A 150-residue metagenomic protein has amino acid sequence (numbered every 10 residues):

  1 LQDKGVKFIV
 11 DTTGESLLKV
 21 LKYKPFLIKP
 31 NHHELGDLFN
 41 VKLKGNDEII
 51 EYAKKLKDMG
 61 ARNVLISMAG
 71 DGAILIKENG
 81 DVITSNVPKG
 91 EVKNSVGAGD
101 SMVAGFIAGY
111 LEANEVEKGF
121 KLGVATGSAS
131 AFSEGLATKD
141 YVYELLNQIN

Functional and structural regions predicted by a protein language model:
L1-D47: Conserved beta-alpha-beta core of the PfkB/ribokinase-like small-molecule kinase fold
D3-K4, L18-K19, N46-N150: Conserved phosphate-binding/catalytic region of the ribokinase-like
